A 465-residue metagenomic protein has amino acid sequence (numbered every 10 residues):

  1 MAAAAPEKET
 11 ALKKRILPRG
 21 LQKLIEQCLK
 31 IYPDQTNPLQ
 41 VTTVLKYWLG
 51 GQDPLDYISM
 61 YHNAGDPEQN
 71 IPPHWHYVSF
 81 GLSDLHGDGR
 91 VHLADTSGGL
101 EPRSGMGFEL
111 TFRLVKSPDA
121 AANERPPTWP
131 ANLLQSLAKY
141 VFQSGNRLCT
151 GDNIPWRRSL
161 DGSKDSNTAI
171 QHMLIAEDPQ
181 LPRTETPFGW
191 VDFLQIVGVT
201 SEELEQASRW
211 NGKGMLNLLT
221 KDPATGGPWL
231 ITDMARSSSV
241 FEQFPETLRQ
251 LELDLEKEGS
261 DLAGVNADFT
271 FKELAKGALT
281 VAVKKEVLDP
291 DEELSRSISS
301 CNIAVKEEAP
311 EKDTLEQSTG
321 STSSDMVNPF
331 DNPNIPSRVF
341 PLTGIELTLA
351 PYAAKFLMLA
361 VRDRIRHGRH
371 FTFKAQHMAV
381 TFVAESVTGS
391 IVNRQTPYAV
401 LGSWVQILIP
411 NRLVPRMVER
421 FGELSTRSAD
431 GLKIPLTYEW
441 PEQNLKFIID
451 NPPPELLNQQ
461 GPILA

Functional and structural regions predicted by a protein language model:
M1-D66: The feature captures two recurrent sequence modes
A64-F108: Short, solvent-exposed beta-alpha or beta-beta edge segments that form flexible loop/patches at the rim of ligand
E68, H86-D88, P118-A122, R183 (+2 more regions): Short, surface-exposed beta-strand/loop "edge" segments at domain boundaries and coil↔beta transitions
Y77, D84-H86, T96, R125-G162: Acidic, metal/cofactor-coordinating or nucleic-acid-engaging core segments within structured domains
G99-A122, F193-Q195: Glycine-rich, often proline-containing surface loops adjacent to acidic residues and nearby aromatics that form
R157-E246: Polybasic, proline/glycine-rich intrinsically disordered low-complexity segments
L218-A309, D313-S318: Eukaryotic terminal intrinsically disordered regions
L279-A465: Long C-terminal appendages of very large multidomain proteins
